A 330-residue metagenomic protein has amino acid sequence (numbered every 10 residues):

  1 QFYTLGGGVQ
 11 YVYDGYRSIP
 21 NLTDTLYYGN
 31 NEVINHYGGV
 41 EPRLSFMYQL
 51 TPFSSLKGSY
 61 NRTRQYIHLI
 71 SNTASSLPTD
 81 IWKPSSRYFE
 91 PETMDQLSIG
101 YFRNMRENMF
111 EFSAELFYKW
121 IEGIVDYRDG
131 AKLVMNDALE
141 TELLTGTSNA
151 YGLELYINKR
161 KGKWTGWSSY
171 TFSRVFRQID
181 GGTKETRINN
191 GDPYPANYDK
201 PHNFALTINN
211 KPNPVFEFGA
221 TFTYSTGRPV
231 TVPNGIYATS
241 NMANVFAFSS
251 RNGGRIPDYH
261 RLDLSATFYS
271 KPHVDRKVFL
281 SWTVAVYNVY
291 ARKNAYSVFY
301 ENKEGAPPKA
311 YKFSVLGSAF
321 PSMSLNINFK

Functional and structural regions predicted by a protein language model:
Q1-F2, G7-Y11, G58-R62, D80 (+6 more regions): Transmembrane beta-barrel strands of outer-membrane/channel proteins
Q1-S54, Y66, L77, G182: Signature of Gram-negative outer-membrane beta-barrel scaffolds
Y3, R64, V215, T223-A243 (+2 more regions): C-terminal beta-signal and adjacent terminal beta-strands/loops of Gram-negative outer-membrane beta-barrel proteins
G15-L22, P52-Q96, Y118-E140, G181 (+2 more regions): Surface-exposed extracellular loop regions of Gram-negative outer-membrane beta-barrel proteins, predominantly
G38, F46-Q49, P91, R103-M105 (+6 more regions): Residue-level signature of outer-membrane beta-barrel architecture
S54-L56, E107-F112, K163-G166, P214-F218 (+2 more regions): Repeated loop/turn-to-beta-strand initiation elements of outer-membrane beta-barrel proteins
P84-E90, Q96, E107-S169, N203 (+2 more regions): Outer membrane beta-barrel strand-and-loop segments of large Gram-negative receptors, especially TonB-dependent
F117-W120, L139-N234: Gram-negative outer-membrane beta-barrel transporters
